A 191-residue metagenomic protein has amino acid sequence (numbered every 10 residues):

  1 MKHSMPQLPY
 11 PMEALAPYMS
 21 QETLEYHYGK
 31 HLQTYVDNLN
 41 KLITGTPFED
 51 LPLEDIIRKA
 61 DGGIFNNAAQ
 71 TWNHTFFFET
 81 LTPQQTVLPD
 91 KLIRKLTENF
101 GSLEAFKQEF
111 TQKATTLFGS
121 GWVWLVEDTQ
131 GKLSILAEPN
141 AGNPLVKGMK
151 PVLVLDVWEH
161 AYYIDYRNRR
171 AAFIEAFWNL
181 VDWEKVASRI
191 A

Functional and structural regions predicted by a protein language model:
M1-A191: Feature for soluble, non-membrane regions of globular proteins
